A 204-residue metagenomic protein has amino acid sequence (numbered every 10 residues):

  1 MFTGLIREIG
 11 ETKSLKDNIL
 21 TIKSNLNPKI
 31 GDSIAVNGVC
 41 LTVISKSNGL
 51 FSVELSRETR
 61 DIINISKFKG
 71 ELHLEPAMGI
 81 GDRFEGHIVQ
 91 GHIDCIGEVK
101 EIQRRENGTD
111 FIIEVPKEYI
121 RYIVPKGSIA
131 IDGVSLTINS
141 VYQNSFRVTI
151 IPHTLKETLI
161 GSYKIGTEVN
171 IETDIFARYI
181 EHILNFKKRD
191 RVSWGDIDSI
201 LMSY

Functional and structural regions predicted by a protein language model:
M1-Y204: Conserved loop->alpha-helix
